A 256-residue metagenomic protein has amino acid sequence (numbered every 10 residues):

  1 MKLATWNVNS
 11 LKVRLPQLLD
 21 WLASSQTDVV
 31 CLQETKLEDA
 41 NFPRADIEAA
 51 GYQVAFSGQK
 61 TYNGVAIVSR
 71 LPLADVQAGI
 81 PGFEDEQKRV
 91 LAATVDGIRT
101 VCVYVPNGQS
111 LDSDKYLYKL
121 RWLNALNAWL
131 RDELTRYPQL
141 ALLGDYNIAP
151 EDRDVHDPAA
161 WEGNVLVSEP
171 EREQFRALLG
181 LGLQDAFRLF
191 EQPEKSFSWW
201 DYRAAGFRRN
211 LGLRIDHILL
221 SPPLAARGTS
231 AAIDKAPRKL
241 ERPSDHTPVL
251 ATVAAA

Functional and structural regions predicted by a protein language model:
M1-Q53, K60-V65, P150, A256: N-terminal, active-site-proximal structural segment of metallo-dependent hydrolase catalytic domains
M1-S10, G97-D112, L143, H246: Active-site-proximal beta-strand elements of phosphoester/diester hydrolases
W6-N7, L22-A40, T100, L130-D152 (+4 more regions): Active-site beta-strand/loop signature of hydrolases that rely on acidic residues for catalysis
T35-E38, F42-S110: Structured beta-strand-rich core segments of catalytic domains in phosphoester-bond hydrolases
A50, W122-I215: Metal-dependent phosphoesterases centered on the DNase I-like endonuclease/exonuclease/phosphatase
T61-D75, E194, G206-R227, V253: Conserved beta strand-loop-helix elements of the APE1-like EEP
P81, P106-L123, A159-N164: Surface-exposed cleft-lining segments at the edges of enzyme active sites
A232-A256: Surface polyanion/phosphate-binding segment centered on an Asp-His-Pro turn
